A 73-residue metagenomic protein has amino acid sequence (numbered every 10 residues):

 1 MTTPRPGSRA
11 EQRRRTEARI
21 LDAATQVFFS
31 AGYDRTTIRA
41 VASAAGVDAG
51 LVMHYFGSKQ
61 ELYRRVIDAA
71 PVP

Functional and structural regions predicted by a protein language model:
M1-S43, Q60-E61: Basic, helix-initiating cap at the start of DNA-binding domains
G7, D48, P71-V72: Poly-acidic low-complexity segments
S43, R64-P73: Amphipathic alpha-helical linker/stalk segments
V47-F56: Short hydrophobic/aromatic patch on the recognition helix
L51, E61-R65: Non-catalytic alpha-helical scaffold/packing segments enriched in small hydrophobic residues
